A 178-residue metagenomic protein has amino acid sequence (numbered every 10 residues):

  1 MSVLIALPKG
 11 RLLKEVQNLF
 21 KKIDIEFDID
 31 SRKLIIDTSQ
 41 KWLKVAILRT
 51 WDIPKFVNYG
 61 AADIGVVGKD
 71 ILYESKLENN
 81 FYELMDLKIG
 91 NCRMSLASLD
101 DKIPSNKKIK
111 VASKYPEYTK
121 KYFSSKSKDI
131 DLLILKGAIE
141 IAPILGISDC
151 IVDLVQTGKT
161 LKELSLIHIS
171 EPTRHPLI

Functional and structural regions predicted by a protein language model:
S2-I36, R93-P143, I147: Bilobed "Venus flytrap"/periplasmic-binding protein-like clamshell domains and structurally analogous long
L19, W42-K44: Non-catalytic, usually N-terminal nucleic-acid engagement modules in DNA/RNA processing proteins
D37-T38, A46-A62, S125-K126, A138-D149: Short helices/loops that flank or line small-molecule/ion binding pockets
R49-W51, G60-L72, A138, L154-K159: Beta->alpha turn/N-cap motifs
Y59-G90: Glycine/small-residue-rich loop that forms an oxyanion/phosphate-binding "nest" at active or ligand-binding sites
I147-K159, L164-L166: A C-terminal functional module that forms or caps the active site or interfaces directly with catalytic machinery
I167-I178: Single conserved hydrophobic/aromatic residue that forms the stacking wall/gate of nucleotide- or nucleobase-binding
